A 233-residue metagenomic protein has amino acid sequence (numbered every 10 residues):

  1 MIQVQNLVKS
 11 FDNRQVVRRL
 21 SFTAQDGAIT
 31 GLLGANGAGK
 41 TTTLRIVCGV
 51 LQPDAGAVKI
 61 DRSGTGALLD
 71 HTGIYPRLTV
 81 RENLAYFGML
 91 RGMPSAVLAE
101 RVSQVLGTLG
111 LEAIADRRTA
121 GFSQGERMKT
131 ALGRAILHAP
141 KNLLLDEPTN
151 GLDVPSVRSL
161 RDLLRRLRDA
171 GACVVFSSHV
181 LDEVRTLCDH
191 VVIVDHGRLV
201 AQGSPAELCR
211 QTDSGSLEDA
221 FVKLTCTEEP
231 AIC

Functional and structural regions predicted by a protein language model:
C48: Helix-to-loop junction immediately C-terminal to a conserved catalytic motif
A85, M89, A96-I114: Conserved ABC ATPase "signature" region
L143-E147: Catalytic Walker B motif of ABC-type/P-loop ATPase nucleotide-binding domains
Q202-G203: ABC ATPase "signature
